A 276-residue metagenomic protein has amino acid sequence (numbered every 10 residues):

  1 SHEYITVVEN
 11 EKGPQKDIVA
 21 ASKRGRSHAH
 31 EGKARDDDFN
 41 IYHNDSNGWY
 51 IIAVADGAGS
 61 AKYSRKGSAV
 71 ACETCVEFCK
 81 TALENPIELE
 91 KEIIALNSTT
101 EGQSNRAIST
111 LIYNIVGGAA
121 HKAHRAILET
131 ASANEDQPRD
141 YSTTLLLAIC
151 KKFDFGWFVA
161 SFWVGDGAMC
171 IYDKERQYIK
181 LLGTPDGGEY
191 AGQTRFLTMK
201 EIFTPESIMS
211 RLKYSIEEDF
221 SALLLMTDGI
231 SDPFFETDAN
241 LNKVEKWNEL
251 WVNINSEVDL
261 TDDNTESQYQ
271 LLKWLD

Functional and structural regions predicted by a protein language model:
S1, R195-D276: C-terminal catalytic subdomain
S1-K80, G167, E201-I202, L212-Y214: N-terminal entry segment of metal-dependent catalytic domains or homologous docking segments
V19-K33, A123-P138, I171-Y214, E218 (+2 more regions): PP2C/PPM family metal-dependent serine/threonine protein phosphatase catalytic domain, recognizing the conserved
H43-S46, K151-D154, D173-Q177: Short acidic-glycine loop/turn motifs at beta-strand connectors
A53, W163, L223-L225: Residue-level marker for buried hydrophobic side chains located in beta-strands that build the well-ordered beta-sheet
A61-S64, I171-D173, P233-E236: Short helix/loop capping segments that flank catalytic or ligand/cofactor-binding pockets
A71, E92-Y172, M209-E217: Catalytic core of PPM/PP2C metal-dependent serine/threonine phosphatase domains
E73-L128, D136, V244-L275: Helix-loop-helix
